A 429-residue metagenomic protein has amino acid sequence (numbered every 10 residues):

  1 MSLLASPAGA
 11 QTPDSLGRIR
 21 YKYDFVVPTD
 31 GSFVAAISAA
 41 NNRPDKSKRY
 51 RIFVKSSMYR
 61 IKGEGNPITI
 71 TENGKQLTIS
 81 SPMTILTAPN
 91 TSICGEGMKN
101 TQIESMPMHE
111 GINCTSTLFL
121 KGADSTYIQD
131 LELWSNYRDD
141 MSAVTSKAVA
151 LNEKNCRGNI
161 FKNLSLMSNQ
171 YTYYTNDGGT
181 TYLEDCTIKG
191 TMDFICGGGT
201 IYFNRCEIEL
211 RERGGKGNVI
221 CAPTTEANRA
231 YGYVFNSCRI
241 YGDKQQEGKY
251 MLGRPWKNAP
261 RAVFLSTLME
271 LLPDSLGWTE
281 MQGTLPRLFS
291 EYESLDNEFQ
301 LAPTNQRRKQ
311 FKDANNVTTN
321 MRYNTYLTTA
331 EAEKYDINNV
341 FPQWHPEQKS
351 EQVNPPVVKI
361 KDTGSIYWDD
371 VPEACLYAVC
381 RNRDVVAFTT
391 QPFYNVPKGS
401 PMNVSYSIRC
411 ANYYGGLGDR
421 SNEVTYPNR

Functional and structural regions predicted by a protein language model:
M1-T12: Bacterial Sec-dependent N-terminal signal peptides
T12-R381, V385-R429: Sequence-level preference for short, compositionally simple segments enriched in small aliphatic or small polar residues
